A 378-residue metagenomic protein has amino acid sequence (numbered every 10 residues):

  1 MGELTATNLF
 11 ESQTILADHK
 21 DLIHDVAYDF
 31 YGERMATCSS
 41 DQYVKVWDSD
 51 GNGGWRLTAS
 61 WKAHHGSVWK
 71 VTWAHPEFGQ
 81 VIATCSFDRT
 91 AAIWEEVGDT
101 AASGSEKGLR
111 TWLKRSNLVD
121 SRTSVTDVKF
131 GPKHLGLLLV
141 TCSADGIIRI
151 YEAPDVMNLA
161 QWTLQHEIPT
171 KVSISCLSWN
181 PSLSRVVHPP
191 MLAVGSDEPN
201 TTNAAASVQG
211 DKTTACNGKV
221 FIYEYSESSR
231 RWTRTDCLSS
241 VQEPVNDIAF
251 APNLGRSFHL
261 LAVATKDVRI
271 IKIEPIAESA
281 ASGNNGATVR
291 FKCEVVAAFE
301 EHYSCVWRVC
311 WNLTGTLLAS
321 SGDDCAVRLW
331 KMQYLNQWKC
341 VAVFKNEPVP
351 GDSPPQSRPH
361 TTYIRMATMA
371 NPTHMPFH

Functional and structural regions predicted by a protein language model:
M1-K20, G54-R56, R110-L113, R290-V296: A short helix->beta-strand "capping" segment at the edge of beta-propeller domains
L16-I23, W61-V68, T111, S116-V125 (+4 more regions): WD40/WD-repeat beta-propeller blade N-cap
V26-G32, T72-G79, K129-G136, S178-P189 (+2 more regions): Loop/turn segments within WD40 beta-propeller blades
C38-D41, T84-D88, C142-D145, G195-E198 (+3 more regions): Conserved strand-to-loop turn within each blade of WD40 beta-propeller repeats
V44-S49, V71, A91-E96, V128 (+5 more regions): WD40-repeat beta-propellers
R110, R115-E227: Solenoidal tandem-repeat scaffolds enriched in leucines and small polar residues
E294-A297, E301-P372: C-terminal interaction modules of eukaryotic adaptor/scaffold proteins
